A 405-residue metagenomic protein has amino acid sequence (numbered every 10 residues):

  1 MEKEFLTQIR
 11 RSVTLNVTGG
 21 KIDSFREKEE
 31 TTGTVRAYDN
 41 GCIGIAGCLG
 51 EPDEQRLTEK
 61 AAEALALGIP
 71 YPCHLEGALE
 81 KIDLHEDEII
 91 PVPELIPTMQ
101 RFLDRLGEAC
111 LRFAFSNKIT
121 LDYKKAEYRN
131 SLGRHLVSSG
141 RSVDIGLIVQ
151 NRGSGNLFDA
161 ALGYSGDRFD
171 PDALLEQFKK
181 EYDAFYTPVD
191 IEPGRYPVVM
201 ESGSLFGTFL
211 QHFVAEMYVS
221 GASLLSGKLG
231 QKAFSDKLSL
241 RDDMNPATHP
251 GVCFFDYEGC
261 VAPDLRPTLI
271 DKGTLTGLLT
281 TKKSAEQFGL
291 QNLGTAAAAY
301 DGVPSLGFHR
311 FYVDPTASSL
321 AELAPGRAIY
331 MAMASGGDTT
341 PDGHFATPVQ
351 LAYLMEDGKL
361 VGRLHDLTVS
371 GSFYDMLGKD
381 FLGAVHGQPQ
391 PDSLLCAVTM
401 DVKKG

Functional and structural regions predicted by a protein language model:
M1-G405: N-terminal small-residue-enriched
